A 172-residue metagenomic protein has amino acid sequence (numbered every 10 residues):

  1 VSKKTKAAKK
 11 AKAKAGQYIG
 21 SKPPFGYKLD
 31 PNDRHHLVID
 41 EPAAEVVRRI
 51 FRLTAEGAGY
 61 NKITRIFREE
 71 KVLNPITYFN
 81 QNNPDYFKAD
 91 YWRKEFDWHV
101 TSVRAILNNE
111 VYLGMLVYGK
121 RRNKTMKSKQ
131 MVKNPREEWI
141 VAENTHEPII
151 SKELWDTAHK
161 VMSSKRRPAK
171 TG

Functional and structural regions predicted by a protein language model:
V1-G172: Conserved catalytic breakage-reunion loop centered on the nucleophilic residue
